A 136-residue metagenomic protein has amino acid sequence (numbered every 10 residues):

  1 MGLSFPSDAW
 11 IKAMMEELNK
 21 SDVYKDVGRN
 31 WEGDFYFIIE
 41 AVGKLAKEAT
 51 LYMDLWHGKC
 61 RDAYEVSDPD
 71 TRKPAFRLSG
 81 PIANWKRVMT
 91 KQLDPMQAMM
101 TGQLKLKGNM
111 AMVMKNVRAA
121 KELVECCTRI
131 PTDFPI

Functional and structural regions predicted by a protein language model:
M1-I136: Feature captures hydrophobic
